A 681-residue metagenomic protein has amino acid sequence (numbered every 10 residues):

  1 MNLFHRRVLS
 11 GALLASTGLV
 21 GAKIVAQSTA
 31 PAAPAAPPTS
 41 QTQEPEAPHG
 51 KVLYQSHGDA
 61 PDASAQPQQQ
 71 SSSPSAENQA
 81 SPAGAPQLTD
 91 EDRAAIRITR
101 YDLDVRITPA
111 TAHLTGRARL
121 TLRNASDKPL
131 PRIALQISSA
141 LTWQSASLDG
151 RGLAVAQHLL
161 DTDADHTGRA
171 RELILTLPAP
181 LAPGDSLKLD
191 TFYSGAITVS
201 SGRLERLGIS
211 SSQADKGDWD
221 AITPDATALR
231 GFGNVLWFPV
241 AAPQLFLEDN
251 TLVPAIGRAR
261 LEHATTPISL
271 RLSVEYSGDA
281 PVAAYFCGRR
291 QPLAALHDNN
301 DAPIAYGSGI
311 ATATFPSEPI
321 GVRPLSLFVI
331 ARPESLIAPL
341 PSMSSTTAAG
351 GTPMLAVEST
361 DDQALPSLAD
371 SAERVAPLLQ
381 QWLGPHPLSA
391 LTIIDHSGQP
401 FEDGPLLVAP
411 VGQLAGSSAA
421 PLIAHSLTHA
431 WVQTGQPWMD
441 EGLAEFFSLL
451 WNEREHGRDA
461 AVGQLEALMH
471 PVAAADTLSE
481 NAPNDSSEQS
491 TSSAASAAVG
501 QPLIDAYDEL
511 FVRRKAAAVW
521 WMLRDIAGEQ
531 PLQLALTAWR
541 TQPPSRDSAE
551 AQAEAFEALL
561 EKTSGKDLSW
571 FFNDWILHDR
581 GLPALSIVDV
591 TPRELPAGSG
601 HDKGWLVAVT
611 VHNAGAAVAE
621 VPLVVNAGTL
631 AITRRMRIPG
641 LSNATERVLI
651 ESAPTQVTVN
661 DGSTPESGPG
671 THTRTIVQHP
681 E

Functional and structural regions predicted by a protein language model:
Q27-T115, S569-W570, V590: N-terminal, polar/Ser/Thr-rich
E44, V52-L53, G58-P61, A140-D218 (+3 more regions): A surface-exposed beta-strand-loop module
T121-A140, I256-E275, A617-V624: Surface-exposed beta-strand/loop patches in extracellular or lumenal glycoproteins
Q144-S147, P281-Y285, P592-N660: Beta-strand-rich binding/interaction modules
L189-F328: Extended, low-hydrophobicity, Ser/Thr/Pro/Gly-biased non-transmembrane segments
A311, P316-S317, E334-L443, F447-W451 (+2 more regions): Juxtacatalytic substrate-recognition/specificity segment
P387, Y507-S599: Amphipathic alpha-helical substructures
E441-E529, T541-D547: Acidic/His/Gly-enriched intrinsically disordered linker/tail segments that often contain short helix/coil "MoRF-like"
